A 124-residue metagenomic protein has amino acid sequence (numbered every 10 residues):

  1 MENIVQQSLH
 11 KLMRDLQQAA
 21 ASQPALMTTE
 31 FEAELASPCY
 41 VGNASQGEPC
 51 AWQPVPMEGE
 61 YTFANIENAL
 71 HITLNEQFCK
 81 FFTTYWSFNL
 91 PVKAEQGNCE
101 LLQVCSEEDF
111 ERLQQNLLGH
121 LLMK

Functional and structural regions predicted by a protein language model:
E2-K124: A surface-exposed partner-binding patch
